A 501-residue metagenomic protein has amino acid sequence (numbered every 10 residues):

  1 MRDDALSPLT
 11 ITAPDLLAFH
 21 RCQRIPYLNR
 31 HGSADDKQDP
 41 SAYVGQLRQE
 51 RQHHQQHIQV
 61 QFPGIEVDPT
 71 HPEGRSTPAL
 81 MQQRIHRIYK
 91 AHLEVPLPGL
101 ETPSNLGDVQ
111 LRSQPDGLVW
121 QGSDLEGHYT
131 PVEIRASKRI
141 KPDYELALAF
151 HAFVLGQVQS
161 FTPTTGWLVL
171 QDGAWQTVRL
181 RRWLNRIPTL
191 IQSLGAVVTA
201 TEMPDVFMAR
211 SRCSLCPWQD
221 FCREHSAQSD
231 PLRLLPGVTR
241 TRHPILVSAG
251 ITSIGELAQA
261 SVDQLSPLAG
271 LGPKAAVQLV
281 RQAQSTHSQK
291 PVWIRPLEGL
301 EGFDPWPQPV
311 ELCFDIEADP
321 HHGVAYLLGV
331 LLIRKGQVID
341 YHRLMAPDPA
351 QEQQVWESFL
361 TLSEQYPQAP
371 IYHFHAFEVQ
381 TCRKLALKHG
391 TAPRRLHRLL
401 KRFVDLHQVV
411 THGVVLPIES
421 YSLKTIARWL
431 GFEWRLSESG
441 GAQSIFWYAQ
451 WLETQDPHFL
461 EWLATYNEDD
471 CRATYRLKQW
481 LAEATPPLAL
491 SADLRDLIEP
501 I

Functional and structural regions predicted by a protein language model:
M1-I65: Charged, glycine-rich intrinsically disordered N-terminal tails and low-complexity linkers that flank
D35, D319-H322, E378-C382, T411-G413 (+3 more regions): Flexible loop/turn segments at secondary-structure boundaries
Y43, C222-P236, P244-A249, G255-W356 (+1 more regions): C-terminal extensions
G45-I134, P291-V324: Catalytic cores of nuclease domains that cleave nucleic-acid phosphodiester backbones
P72-G74, S261, L279-R281, S437-A449: Short linear loop/turn motifs
Y89-G99, R112-D116, L125-G173, T177-V197 (+1 more regions): Conserved DEDDh/DEDDy metal-dependent 3′-5′ exonuclease domain
R179-R223, S229, I426, L430-R495: Acidic, Mg2+-coordinating catalytic module of metal-dependent nucleases/exonucleases that use a two-metal-ion mechanism
